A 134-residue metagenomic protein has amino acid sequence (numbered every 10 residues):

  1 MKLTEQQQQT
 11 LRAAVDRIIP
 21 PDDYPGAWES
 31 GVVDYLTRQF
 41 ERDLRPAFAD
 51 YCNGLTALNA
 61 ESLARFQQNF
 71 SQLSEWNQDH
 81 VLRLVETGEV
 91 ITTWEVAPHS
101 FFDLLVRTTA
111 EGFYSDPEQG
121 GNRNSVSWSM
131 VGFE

Functional and structural regions predicted by a protein language model:
M1-Q9: C-terminal segment of N-terminal export signals and the immediately downstream linker at the start of the mature
Q8-A13, R17-P21, G31-E134: Mature-region segments of soluble proteins
P25: Aromatic-lined, polymer-binding surfaces characteristic of secreted/periplasmic polysaccharide-degrading enzymes
